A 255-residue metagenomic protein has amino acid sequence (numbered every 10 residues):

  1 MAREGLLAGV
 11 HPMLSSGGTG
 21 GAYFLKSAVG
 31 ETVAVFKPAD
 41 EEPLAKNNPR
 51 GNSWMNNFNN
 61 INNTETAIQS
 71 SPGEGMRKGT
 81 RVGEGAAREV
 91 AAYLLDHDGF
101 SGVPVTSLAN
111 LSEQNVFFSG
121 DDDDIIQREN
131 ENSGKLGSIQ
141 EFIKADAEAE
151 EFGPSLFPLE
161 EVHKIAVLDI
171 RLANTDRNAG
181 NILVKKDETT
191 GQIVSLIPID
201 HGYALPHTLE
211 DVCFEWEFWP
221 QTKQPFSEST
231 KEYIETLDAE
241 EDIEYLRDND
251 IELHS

Functional and structural regions predicted by a protein language model:
M1-G153, I170-N174, I193-V194, A204-L205 (+1 more regions): Conserved ATP-binding subdomain of kinase catalytic cores across diverse folds
K46-P49, N56-N60, E161-A166, E188-T189 (+2 more regions): Short, surface-exposed linear patches
N56, N115-V116, D123, I182 (+3 more regions): Solvent-exposed, non-transmembrane amphipathic alpha-helical segments
R88-A92, I139, P158, H163-K164 (+2 more regions): Alpha-helical interaction elements in eukaryotic regulators
D121, I139, A179, F218-T222: Generic detector of bulky aromatic hydrophobic side chains
E150-G180, K185-T189, L196-I197: Conserved kinase catalytic-core helix
K185-S255: C-terminal catalytic region of ATP-dependent kinase domains
